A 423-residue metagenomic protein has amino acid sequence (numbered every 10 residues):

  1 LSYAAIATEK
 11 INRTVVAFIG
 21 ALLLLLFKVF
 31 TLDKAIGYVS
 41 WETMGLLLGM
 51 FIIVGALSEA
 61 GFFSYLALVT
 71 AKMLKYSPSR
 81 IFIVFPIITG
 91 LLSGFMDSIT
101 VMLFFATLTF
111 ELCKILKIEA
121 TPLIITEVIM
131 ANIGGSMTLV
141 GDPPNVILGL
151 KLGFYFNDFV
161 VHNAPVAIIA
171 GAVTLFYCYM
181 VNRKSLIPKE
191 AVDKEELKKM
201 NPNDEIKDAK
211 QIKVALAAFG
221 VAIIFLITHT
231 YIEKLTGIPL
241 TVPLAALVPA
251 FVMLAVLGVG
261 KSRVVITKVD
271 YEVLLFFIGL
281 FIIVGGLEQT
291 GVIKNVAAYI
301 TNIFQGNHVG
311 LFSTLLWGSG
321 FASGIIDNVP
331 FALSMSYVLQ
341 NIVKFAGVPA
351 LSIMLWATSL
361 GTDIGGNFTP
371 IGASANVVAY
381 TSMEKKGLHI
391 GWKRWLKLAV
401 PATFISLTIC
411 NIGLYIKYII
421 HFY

Functional and structural regions predicted by a protein language model:
L1-S58, F62-Y65, A164-G171, L175-A298 (+1 more regions): Hydrophobic transmembrane alpha-helices of multi-pass small-molecule transporters
T14, E42, R80, T121 (+5 more regions): Residues that define the loop-to-transmembrane-helix transition and helix capping in multi-pass membrane transporters
D33-A120, Y271-F345: Membrane-embedded alpha-helical segments and adjacent helix-loop junctions characteristic of multi-pass solute
L48, P86, T107, E127-V128 (+6 more regions): Residue-level recognition of transmembrane alpha-helices in multi-pass small-molecule transporters/permeases
S64-A67, T100-E111, I124-I125, T138-L152 (+5 more regions): Re-entrant/interfacial helical elements at transmembrane boundaries that shape and gate the permeation pathway
P78-G90, K117-G134, I168, H308-A322 (+2 more regions): Alpha-helical transmembrane segments of multi-pass membrane proteins
L112-E195, K199-I206, A350, V378-I412: Membrane-core helix-loop-helix motifs of multi-pass transport proteins
I232-P239, N307-H308, V343-S352, L388 (+1 more regions): Short helix-coil transition/hinge motifs at the ends and kinks of transmembrane helices, capturing the brief
